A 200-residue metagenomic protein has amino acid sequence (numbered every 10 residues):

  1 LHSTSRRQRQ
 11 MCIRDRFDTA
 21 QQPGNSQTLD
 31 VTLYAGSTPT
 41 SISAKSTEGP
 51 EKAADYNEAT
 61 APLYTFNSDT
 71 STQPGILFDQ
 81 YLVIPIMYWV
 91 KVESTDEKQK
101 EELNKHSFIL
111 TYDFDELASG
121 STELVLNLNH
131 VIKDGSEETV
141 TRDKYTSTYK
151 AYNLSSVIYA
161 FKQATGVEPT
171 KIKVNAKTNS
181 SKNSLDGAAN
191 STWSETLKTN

Functional and structural regions predicted by a protein language model:
H2-I13: Single conserved hydrophobic/aromatic residue that forms the stacking wall/gate of nucleotide- or nucleobase-binding
I13, K177-K182: Short, flexible beta-strand-to-coil junctions
R16, T28-T32, S41-S43, I109 (+3 more regions): Ser/Thr- (and often Asn-) enriched beta-sheet segments in non-cytosolic proteins
F17-W89: Surface-exposed beta-loop interaction hotspot
F66-T141: Short helix-loop boundary/capping segments
Y81-V83, Y149, T192: Intrinsic-disorder/low-complexity, polar/charged segments enriched in Ser/Thr/Lys/Arg/Asp/Glu/Gln
V131-I172, A176-K177: Short, solvent-exposed, Trp/other aromatic-anchored flexible loops in extracytoplasmic proteins
K182-N200: Short beta-strand elements
